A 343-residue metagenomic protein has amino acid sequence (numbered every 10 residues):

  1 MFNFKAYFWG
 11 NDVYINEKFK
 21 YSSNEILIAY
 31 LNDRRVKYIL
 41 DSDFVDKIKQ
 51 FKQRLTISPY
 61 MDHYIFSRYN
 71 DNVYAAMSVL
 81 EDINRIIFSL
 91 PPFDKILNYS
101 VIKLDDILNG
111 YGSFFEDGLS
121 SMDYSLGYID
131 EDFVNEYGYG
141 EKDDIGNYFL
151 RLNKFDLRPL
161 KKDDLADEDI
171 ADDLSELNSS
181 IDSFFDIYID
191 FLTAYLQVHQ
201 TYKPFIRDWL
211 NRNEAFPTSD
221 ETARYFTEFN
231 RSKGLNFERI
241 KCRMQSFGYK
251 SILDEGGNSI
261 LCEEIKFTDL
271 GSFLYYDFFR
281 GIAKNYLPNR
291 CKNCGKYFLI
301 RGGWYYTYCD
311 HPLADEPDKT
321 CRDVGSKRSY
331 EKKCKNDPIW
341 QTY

Functional and structural regions predicted by a protein language model:
M1-L299, P338-Y343: Short helix-coil boundary/hinge micro-motifs
Y286-K292, Y305, C309, K332: Generic local-structure boundary detector
Y297, D315, K327: Short loop/turn segments at secondary-structure transitions that flank enzyme active sites
G303-V324: Cysteine-rich micro-motifs
D318-Y343: Domain-exit/linker segments immediately C-terminal to small folded modules
